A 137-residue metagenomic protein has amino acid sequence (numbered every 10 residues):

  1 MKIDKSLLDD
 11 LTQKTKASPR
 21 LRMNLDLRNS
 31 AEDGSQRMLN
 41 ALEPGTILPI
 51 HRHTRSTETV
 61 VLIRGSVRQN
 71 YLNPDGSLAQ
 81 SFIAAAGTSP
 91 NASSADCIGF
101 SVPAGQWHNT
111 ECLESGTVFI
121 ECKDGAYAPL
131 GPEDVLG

Functional and structural regions predicted by a protein language model:
M1-S35, Q80-A92: A short, N-terminal "cap"/entry segment at the start of jelly-roll beta-barrel domains of the cupin/DSBH fold
L39-A41, T59, G99-S101, E121: Conserved hydrophobic/aromatic beta-strand scaffold that supports enzyme active sites
L39-R55: Conserved short histidine dyad/triad with adjacent acidic residue
P49, Q69-Y71, E121: Short hydrophobic/aromatic-rich beta-strand segments that constitute the beta-sheet cores of beta-sandwich/beta-barrel
R55-G76: Glycine- and acidic-residue-biased ligand/ion/polar-headgroup-sensing regions
T59, N109, E114-E133: A short hydrophobic beta-strand segment most commonly corresponding to one strand of the jelly-roll/cupin
N91-S115, C122: Conserved metal-binding segment of the jelly-roll/cupin
